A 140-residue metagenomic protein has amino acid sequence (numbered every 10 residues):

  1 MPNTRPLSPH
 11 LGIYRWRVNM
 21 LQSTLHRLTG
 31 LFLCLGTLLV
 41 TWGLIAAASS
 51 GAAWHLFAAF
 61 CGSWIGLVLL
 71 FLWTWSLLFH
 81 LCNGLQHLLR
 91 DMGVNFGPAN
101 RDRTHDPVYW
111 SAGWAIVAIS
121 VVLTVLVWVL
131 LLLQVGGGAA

Functional and structural regions predicted by a protein language model:
M1-A140: Membrane-embedded alpha-helical bundles that constitute the cytochrome b-like, heme-associated redox core of multi-pass
